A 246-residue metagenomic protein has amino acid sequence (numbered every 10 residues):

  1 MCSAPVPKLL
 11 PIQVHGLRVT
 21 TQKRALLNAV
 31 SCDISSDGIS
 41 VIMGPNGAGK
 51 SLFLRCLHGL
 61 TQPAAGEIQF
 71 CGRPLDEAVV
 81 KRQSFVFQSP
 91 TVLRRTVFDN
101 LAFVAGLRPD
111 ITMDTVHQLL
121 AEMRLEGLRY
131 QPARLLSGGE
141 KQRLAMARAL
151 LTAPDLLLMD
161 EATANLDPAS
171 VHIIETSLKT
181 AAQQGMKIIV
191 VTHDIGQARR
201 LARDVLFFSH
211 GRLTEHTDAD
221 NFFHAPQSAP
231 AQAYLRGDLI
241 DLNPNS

Functional and structural regions predicted by a protein language model:
H58: Helix-to-loop junction immediately C-terminal to a conserved catalytic motif
M113-L128: Conserved ABC ATPase "signature" region
P132-L136, E140: Conserved ABC ATPase signature
L157-D160: Catalytic Walker B motif of ABC-type/P-loop ATPase nucleotide-binding domains
P168-S170: Helix N-cap at the start of a conserved alpha-helix in ABC-type nucleotide-binding domains
T192-H193: H-loop/switch region of ABC-family ATPase nucleotide-binding domains
A198-R200: A short, surface-exposed alpha-helical micro-motif characterized by mixed small hydrophobic and charged/polar residues
